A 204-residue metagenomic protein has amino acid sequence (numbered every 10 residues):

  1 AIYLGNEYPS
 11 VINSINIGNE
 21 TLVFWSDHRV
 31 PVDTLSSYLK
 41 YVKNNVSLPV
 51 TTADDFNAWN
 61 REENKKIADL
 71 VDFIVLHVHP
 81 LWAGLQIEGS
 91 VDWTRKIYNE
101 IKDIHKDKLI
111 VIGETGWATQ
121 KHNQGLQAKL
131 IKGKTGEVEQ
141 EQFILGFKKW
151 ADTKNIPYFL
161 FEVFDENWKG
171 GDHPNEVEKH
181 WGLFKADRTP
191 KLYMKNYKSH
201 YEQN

Functional and structural regions predicted by a protein language model:
A1-G5, H28-D33, Y38, D55-V71: Distinct, well-ordered alpha-helical segments
I2, P31, L35-S47, T51 (+3 more regions): Surface-exposed amphipathic alpha-helices with a cationic face
I2-V30, E62, I112: Active-site groove signature of glycoside hydrolases
I12-N19, D54-K96, W117-A118: Aromatic- and acid-rich polysaccharide-binding/catalytic face of secreted or lumenal carbohydrate-active enzymes
V23-H28, V32, W59-E62, A83-Q86 (+2 more regions): Extracytoplasmic/secreted cell-surface and envelope-processing proteins
K40-R61, D107-A118, I156-W168: Aromatic-lined carbohydrate-recognition surfaces of secreted/lumenal glycan-active proteins
T94-I112, G125-I156: Catalytic-core region of carbohydrate-active enzymes that cleave or remodel glycosidic bonds
N123, Q127-E137, W150-N204: Aromatic-rich peripheral "rim/lid" segments of glycoside hydrolase catalytic domains that contact and position glycan
